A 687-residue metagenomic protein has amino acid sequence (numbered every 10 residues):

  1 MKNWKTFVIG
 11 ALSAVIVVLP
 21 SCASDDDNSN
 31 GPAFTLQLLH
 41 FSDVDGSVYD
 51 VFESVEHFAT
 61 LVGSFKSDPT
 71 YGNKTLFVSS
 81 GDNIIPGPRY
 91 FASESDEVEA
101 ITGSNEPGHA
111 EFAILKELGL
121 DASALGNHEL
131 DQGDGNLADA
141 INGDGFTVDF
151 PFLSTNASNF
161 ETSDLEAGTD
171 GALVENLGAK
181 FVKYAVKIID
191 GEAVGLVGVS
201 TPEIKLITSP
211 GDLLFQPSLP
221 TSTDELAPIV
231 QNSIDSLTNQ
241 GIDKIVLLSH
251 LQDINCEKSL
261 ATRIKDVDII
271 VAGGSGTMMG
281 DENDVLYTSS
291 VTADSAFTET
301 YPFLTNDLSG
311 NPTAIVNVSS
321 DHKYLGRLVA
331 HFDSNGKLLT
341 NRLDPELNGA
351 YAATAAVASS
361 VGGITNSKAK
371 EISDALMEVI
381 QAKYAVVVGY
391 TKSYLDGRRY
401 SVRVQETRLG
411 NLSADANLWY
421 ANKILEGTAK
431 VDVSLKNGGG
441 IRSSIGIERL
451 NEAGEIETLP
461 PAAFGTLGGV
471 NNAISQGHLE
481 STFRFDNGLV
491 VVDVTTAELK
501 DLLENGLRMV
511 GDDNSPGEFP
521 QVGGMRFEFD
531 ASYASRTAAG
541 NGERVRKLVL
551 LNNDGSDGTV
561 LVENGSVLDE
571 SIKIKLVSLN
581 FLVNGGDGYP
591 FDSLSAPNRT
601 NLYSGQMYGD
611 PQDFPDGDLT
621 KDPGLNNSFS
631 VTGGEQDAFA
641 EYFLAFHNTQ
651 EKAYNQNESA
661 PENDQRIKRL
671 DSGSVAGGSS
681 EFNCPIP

Functional and structural regions predicted by a protein language model:
M1-I9: Bacterial N-terminal signal peptides that target proteins for export
G10-V18: Bacterial N-terminal signal peptides
V17-T35: Bacterial Sec-dependent N-terminal signal peptides
G31-H57, P88-P210, I254-K383, E681-I686: Active-site-adjacent helix-turn-beta-strand microarchitecture at beta-sheet edges that either contains or buttresses
G31-Q37, F41, G46-S47, V55 (+5 more regions): Catalytic centers of hydrolytic enzymes
L39, E56-S64, V78, H109-L118 (+11 more regions): Solvent-exposed, polar/charged alpha-helical surfaces in well-ordered, non-transmembrane soluble domains, broadly
F41, S80, L248: Generic enzyme active-site microenvironment
V62-F77, V186-I189, A193-V197, E203-S289 (+4 more regions): His/acidic metal-ligating clusters that form di-metal
